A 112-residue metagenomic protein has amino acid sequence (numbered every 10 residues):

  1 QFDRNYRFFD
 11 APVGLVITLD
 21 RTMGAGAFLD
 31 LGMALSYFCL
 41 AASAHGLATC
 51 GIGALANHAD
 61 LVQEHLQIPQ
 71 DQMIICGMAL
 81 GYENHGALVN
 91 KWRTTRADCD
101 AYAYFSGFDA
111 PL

Functional and structural regions predicted by a protein language model:
Q1-L112: Acidic, surface-exposed loops and disordered segments
